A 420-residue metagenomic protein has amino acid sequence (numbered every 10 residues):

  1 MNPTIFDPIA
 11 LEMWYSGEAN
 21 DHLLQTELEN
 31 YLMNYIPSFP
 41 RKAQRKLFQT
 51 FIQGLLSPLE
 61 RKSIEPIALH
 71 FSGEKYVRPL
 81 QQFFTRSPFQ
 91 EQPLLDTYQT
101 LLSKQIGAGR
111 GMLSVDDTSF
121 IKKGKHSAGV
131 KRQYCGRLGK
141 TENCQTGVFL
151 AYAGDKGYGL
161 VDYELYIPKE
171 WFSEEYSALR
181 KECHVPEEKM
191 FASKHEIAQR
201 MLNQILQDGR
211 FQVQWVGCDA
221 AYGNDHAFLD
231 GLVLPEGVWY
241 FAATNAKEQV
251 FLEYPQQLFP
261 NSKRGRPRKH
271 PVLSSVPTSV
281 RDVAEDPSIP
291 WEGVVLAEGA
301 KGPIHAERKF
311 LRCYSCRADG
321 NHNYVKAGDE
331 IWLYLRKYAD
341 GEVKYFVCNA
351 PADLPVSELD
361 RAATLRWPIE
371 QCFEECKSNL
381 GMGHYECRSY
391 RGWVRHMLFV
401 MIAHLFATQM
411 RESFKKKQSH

Functional and structural regions predicted by a protein language model:
M1-F39: Basic, low-complexity segments
P37, C348, L354-L365, S378-V394 (+1 more regions): Short, solvent-exposed helix-loop connector elements
F39-T50, G54-K125, K131, Q204 (+2 more regions): Electropositive nucleic-acid engagement tracts
I67, G109-K123, L150, V216-Y222 (+4 more regions): Short, conserved catalytic/metal-binding motifs centered on acidic residues
F83-K169, Y176, R180, Y314-H322: Active-site-proximal, Lys/Arg-enriched surface segment that forms a nucleic-acid-binding/basic interface patch
K156-C183, E187, F191, F241-N245 (+1 more regions): An anionic, glycine-rich sequence signature occurring as long contiguous blocks
L179-N261: Domain-level cores of phosphate- or acyl-group-handling catalytic modules
T408-H420: Conserved nucleotidyltransferase catalytic core and NTase-mimicking acidic/glycine-rich helix/loop elements in nucleic
